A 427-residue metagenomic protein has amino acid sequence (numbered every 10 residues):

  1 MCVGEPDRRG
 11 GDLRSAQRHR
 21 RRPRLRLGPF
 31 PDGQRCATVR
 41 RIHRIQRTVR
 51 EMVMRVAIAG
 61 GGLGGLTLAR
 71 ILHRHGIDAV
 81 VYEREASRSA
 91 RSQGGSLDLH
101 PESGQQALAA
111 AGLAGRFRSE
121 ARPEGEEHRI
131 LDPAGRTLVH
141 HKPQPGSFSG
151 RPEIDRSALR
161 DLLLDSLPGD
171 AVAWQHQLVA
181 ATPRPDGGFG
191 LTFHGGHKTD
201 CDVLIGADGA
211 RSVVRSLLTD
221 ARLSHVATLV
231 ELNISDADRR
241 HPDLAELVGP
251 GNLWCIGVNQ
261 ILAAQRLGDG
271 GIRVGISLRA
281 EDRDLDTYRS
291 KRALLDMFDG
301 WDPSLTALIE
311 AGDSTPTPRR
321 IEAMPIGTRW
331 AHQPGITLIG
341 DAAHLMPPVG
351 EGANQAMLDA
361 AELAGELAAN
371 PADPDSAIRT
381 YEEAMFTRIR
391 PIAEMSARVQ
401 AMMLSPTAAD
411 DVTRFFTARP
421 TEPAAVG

Functional and structural regions predicted by a protein language model:
C2-C36, H43: Low-complexity basic/metal-binding stretches
G4-R8, A59-D78, Y82-A86, I205-G206 (+1 more regions): Conserved mid-domain beta->alpha element of the FAD-binding
C36, I42-V53: Short, Lys/Arg-enriched N-terminal segments with co-localized hydrophobic residues within the first ~10-30 amino acids
V56, I71, H75, D98-D238 (+2 more regions): Conserved N-terminal helical subregion
R88-S92, F148, R283, P348: A short acidic, helix-capping loop that chelates divalent metal ions and anchors anionic groups
T228-Q265: Flavin-dependent oxidoreductases
P250, G257-Q260, R266-I272, I276-V349: FAD/FMN-dependent oxidoreductases across multiple families
F298, R379, R388-G427: Alpha-helical, largely C-terminal catalytic domains that coordinate divalent metal ions via clustered Asp/Glu/His
